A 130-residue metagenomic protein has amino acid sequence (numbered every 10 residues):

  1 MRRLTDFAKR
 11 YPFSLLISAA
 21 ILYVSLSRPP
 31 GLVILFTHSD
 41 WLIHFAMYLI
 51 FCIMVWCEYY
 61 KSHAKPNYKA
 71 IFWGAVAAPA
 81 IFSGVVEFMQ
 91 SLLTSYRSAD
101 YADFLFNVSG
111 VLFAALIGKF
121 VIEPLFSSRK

Functional and structural regions predicted by a protein language model:
M1-F104, V108-K130: Bulky hydrophobic segments
